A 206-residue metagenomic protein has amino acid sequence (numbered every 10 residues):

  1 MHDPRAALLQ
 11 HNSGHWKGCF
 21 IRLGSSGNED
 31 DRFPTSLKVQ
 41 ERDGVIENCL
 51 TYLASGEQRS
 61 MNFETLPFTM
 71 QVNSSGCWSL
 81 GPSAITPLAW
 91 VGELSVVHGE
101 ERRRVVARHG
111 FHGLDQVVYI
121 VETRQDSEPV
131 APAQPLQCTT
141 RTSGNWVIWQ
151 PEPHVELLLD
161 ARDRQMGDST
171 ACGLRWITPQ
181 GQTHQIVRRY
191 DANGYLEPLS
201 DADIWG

Functional and structural regions predicted by a protein language model:
R5-S13, K17-G206: Soluble ligand-binding/transfer domains with enclosed cavities or grooves
